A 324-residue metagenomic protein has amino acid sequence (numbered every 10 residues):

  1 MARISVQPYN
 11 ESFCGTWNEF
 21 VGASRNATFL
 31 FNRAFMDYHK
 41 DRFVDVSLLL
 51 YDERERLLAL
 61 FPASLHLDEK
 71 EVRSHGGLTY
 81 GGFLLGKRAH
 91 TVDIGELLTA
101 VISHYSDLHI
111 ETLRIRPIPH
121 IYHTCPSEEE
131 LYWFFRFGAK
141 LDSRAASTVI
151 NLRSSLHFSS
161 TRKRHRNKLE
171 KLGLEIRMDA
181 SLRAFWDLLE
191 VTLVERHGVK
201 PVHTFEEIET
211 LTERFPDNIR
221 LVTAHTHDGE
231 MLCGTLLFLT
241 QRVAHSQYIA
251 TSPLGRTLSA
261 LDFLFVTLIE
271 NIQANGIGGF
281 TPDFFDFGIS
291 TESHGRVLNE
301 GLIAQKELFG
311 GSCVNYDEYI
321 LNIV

Functional and structural regions predicted by a protein language model:
I4-R54, L60-K70, P119-G255: A conserved beta-strand-loop-helix scaffold within acyl/acetyltransferase catalytic domains
F20, H104, N271: Short alpha-helical functional segments enriched in proximate histidine and acidic residues
K40, V72, G295-L298: Short glycine-biased active-site loop of nucleotidyltransferases that positions the nucleotide triphosphate and helps
F43-D45, D107-I110, I277-P282: Short, high-confidence coil segments that cap the C-terminus of an alpha-helix and link into the following beta-strand
L49, F61, L78, A89-A100 (+1 more regions): Aromatic (often tryptophan-rich) hydrophobic motifs at membrane interfaces
L65-G82: Conserved acyl-donor/pantetheine-binding loop and adjacent beta-alpha core of acyl/acetyltransferases and related
G77-T124: A gly/proline- and charged-residue-enriched helix-loop-helix capping module
I115, R144, D179, F287 (+1 more regions): Residue-level detector of family-conserved "landmark" positions at structurally sensitive sites
